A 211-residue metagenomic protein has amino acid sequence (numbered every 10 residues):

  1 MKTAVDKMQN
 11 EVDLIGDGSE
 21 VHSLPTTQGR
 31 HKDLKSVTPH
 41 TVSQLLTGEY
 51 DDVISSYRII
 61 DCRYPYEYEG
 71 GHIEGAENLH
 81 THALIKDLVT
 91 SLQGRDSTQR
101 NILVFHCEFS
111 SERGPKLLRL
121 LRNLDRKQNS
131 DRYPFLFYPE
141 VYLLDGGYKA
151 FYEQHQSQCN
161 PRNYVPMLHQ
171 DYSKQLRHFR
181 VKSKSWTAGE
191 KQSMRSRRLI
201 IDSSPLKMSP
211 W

Functional and structural regions predicted by a protein language model:
M1-S55, P134, E140-L144, Q156-W211: Non-catalytic regulatory/accessory regions that flank a structured catalytic core
M8, E49-D52, Y66, H80 (+4 more regions): Generic recognition of well-structured, leucine-rich alpha-helical segments and adjacent helix-turn regions within
M8, G29, V42, E49 (+5 more regions): Conserved beta-strand elements of beta-rich interaction domains across eukaryotes, especially beta-propellers
G18-P25, Y68, R95-N101: Surface-exposed beta-strand-to-loop junctions that form interaction patches on eukaryotic regulatory domains
H40-I54, E74-V104: Helix-loop module immediately N-terminal to the HCX5R catalytic loop in PTP-like cysteine phosphatase domains
I59-R63, A76: Short hydrophobic beta-strand that contains or immediately precedes a catalytic carboxylate
G70-G75, V89-Q93, K116-L120, Y148 (+2 more regions): Short coil/turn segments at secondary-structure boundaries
T90-D145: Catalytic cysteine-centered active loop of the rhodanese-like fold, especially the PTP/DSP P-loop
